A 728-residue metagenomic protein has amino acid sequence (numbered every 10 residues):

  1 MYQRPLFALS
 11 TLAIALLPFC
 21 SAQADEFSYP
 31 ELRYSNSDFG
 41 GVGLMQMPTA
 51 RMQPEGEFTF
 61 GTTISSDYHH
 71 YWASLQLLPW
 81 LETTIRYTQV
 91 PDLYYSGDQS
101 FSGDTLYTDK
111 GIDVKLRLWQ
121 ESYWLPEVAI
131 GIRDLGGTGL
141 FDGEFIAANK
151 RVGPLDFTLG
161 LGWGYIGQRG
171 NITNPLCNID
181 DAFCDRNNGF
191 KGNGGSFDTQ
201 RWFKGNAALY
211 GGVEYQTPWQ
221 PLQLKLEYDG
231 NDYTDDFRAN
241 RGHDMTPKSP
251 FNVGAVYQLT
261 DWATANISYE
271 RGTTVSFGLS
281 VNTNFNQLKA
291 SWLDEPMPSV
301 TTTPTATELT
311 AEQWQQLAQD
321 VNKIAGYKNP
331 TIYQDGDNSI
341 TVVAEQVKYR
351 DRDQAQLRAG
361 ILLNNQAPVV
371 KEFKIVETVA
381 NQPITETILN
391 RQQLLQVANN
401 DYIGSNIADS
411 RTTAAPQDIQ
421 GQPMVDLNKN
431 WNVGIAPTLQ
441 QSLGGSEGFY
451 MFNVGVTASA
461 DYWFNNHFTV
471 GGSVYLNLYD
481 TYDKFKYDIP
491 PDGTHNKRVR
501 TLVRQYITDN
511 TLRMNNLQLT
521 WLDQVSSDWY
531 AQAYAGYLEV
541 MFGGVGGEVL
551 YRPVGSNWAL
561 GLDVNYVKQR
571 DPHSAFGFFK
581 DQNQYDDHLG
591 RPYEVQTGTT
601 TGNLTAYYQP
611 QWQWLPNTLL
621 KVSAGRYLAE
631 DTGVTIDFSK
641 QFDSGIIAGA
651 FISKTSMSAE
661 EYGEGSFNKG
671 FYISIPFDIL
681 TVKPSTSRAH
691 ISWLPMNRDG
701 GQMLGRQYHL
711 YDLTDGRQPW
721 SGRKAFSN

Functional and structural regions predicted by a protein language model:
Y2-Q23, F638: Gram-negative bacterial Sec-dependent N-terminal signal peptides
A24-L140, V152-G153, Y165, F197 (+10 more regions): Transmembrane beta-barrel domains of Gram-negative outer membranes and organellar outer membranes
E26, D180, N187-R201, G205-A207 (+9 more regions): Flexible, glycine-rich linker and terminal segments associated with outer-membrane beta-barrel/transport systems
L32, T88-D113, R117, G131-L135 (+9 more regions): Outer-membrane beta-barrel translocator/channel fold
F58-F60, N338-Q346: Short, aliphatic-rich beta-strand segments
F58-T59, P79-I85, D92, E121-V128 (+14 more regions): Repeated loop/turn-to-beta-strand initiation elements of outer-membrane beta-barrel proteins
F60, Y71-L75, I112-L116, I146-K150 (+11 more regions): Residues on the lipid-exposed face of transmembrane beta-strands in outer-membrane beta-barrel proteins
T62-I64, I85-Y87, V128-D134, L159-W163 (+11 more regions): Transmembrane beta-barrel strands of outer-membrane/channel proteins
